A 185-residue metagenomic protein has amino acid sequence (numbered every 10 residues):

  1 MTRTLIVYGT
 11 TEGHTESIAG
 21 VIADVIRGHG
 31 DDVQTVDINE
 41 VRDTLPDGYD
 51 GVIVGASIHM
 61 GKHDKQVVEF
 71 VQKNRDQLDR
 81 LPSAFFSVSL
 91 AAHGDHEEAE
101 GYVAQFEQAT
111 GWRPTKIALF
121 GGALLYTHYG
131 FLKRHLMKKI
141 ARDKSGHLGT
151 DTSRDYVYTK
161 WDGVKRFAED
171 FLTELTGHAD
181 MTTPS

Functional and structural regions predicted by a protein language model:
T2-G28: N-terminal beta1-alpha1 ligand-phosphate binding loop
T4-I6, V33, S83: Conserved hydrophobic helix-helix packing surfaces used for dimerization/oligomerization
T11-E12, E40, L90, L124: Short, glycine/serine-rich, charged loops/turns that create anion-binding and catalytic segments at active sites
V25, H29, M60-S185: FMN-binding flavodoxin-like domain, especially the glycine-rich phosphate-binding loop
H29-R42: A short beta-strand-loop structural module common to alpha/beta enzyme folds
L45-P46, K65: Short Asp/Glu-rich motifs
D47-V52: Short acidic/histidine-rich motifs immediately flanking catalytic phosphotransfer sites in two-component signaling
